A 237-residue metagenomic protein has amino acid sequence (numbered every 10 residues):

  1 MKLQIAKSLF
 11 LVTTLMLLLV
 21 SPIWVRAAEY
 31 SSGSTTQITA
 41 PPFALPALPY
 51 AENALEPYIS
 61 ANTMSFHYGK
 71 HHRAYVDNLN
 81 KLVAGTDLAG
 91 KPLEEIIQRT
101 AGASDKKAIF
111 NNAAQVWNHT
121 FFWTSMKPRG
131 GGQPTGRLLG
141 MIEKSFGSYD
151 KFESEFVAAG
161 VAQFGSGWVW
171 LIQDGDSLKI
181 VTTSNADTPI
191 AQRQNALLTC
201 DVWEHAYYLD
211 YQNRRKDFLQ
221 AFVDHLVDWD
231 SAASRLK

Functional and structural regions predicted by a protein language model:
M1-I5: N-terminal secretory signal peptides that target proteins for export/translocation
A6, L19, E29-S32: Intrinsically disordered, low-complexity segments
L9-P22: Bacterial N-terminal signal peptides
A27-K237: Feature for soluble, non-membrane regions of globular proteins
